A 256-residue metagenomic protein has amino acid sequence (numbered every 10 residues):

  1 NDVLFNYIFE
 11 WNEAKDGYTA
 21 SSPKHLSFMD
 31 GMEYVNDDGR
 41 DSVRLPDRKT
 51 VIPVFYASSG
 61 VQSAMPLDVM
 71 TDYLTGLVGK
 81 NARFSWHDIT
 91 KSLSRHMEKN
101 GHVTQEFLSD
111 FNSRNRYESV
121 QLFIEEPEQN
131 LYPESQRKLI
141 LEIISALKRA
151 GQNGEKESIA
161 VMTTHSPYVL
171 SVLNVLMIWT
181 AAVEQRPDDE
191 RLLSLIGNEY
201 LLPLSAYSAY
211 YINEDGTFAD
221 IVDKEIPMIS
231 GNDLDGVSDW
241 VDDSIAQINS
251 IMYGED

Functional and structural regions predicted by a protein language model:
N1-M29, E33-V35, S42-V61, N232-S244 (+1 more regions): Coupling/switch segment of ABC-type P-loop NTPase heads
D16, G154, Q185, Y253-G254: Short, flexible coil/linker elements and helix-boundary hinge sites characteristic of intrinsically disordered
R40-V237: Switch/communication elements of ASCE P-loop NTPase nucleotide-binding domains
I248-D256: Conserved helicase/translocase motor-coupling segment
